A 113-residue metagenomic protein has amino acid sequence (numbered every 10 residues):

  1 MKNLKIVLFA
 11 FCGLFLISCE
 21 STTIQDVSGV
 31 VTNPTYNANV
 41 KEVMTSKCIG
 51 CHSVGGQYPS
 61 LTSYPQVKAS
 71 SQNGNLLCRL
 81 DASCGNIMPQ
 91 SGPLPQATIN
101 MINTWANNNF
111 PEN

Functional and structural regions predicted by a protein language model:
M1-C19: Sec-dependent bacterial lipoprotein signal peptides
C19-N113: Aromatic- and Gly/Pro-enriched helix-to-coil junctions and flexible linker segments
